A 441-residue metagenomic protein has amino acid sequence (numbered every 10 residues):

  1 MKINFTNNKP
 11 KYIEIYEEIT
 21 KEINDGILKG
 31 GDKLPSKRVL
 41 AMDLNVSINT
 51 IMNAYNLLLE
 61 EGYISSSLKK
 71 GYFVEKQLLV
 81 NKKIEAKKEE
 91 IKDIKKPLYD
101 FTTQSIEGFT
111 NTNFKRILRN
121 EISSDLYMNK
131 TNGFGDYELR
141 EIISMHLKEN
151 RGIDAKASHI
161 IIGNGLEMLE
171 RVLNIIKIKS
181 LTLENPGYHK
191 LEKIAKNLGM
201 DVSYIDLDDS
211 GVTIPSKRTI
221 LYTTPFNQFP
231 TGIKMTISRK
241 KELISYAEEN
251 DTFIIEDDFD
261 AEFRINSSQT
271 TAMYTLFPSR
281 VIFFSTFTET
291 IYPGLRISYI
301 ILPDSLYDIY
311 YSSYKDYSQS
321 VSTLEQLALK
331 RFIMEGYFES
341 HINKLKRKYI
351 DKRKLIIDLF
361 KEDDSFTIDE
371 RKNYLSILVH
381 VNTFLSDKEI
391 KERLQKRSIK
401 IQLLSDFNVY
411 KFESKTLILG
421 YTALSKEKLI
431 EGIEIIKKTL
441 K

Functional and structural regions predicted by a protein language model:
M1-N120, M128-T131, E141, M145 (+11 more regions): N-terminal basic, amphipathic alpha-helical segments
K69, Y274-I309: Active-site PLP attachment segment
E121, Y127-N250, E262-F263, S268-L276 (+2 more regions): Conserved core of the PLP fold type I
I143, Y299, Q326-M334: Helix-loop "lid/cap" segments that line or gate small-molecule binding pockets
I255-E256: Hydrophobic residues in beta-strands of the RecA-like P-loop NTPase core, especially within AAA+ ATPase
D304-I309, F338-E339, F384: Short helix-loop capping/hinge motifs at secondary-structure junctions, enriched in acidic/polar residues
Y310-Y317, E335-I357: Structural signature of PLP-dependent enzymes
R347-I357, T367-H380, E392: Conserved glycine-rich beta-strand-loop-beta hairpin in the small C-terminal domain of fold type I
